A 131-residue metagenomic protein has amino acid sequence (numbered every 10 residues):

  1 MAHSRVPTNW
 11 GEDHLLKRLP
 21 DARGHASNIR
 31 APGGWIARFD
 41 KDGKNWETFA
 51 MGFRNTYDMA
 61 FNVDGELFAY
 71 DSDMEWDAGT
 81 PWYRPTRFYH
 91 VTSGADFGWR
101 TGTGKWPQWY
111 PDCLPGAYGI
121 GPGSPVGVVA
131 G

Functional and structural regions predicted by a protein language model:
M1-G131: Beta-propeller domains with acidic blade repeats across secreted/periplasmic ectodomains and cytosolic WD/CNH propellers
